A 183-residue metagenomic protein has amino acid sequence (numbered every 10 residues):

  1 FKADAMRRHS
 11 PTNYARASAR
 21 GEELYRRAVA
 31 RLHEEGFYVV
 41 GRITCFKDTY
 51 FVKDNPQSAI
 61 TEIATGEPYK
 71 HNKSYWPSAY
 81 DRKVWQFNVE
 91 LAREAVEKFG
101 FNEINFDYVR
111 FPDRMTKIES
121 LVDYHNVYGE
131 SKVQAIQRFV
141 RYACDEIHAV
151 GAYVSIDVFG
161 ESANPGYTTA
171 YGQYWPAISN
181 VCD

Functional and structural regions predicted by a protein language model:
F1, V96-F106, N180-C182: Catalytic domains of carbohydrate-active enzymes, especially glycoside hydrolases
F1-R20: Aromatic-lined carbohydrate-binding/catalytic grooves of carbohydrate-active enzymes
E22-A30, G41-E94: Active-site-adjacent "subsite" loops/lids of carbohydrate-active enzymes
Y25-A30, A92-V96, Q137-C144, W175 (+1 more regions): Generic structural signal for well-ordered alpha-helices, preferentially at hydrophobic/aromatic core positions
H33, F37-D48, N105-P112, E130-G172: Aromatic-lined carbohydrate-recognition surfaces of secreted/lumenal glycan-active proteins
D48-Q57, G100-V133: Active-site-proximal loop/short-helix segments that contain or immediately flank catalytic acid/base residue(s)
T49-T65, V158-S179: Short, electropositive alpha-helical surface patch
R82-V96, G166-S179: Short, acidic/polar
